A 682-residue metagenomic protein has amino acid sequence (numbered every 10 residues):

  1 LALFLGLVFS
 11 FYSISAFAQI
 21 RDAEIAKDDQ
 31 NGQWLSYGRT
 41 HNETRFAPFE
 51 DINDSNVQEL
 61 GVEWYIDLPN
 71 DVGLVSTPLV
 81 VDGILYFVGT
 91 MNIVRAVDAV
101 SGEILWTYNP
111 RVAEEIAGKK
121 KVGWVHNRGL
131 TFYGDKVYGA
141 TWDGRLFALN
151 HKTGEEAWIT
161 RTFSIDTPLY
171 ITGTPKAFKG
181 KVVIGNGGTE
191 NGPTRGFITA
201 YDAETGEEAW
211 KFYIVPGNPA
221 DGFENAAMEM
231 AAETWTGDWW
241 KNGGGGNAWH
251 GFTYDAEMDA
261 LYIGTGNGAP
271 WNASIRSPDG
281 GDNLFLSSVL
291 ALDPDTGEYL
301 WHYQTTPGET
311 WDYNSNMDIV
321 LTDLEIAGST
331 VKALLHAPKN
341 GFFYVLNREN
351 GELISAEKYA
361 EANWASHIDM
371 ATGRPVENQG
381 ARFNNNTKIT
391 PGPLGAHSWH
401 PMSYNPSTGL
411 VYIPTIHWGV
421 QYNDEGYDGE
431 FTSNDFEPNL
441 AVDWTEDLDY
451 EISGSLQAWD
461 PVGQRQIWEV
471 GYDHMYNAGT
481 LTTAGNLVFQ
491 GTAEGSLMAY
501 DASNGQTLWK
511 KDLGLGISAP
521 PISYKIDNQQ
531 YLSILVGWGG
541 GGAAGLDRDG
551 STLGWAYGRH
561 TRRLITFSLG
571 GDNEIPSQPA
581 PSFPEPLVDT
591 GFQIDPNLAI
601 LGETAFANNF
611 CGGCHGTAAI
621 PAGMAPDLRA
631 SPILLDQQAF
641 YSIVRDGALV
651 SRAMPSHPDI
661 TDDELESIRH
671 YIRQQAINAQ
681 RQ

Functional and structural regions predicted by a protein language model:
I20-V62, N218-M228, R374-E377, T445 (+2 more regions): Blade/loop signatures of beta-propeller domains
W34-G38, D71-I93, K119-L146, Y170-N191 (+7 more regions): Repeat-blade elements of multi-bladed beta-propeller folds
I66-T77, T107-T131, E156-T174, Y213-G251 (+10 more regions): Extracytoplasmic beta-rich repeat domains
A140, H151, L598, H657-Q682: C-terminal capping alpha-helices of c-type cytochrome domains
I184-G196, T236, I263-N283, H417-D449 (+1 more regions): Short, conserved, GDST-rich strand-edge loop motifs in beta-rich repeat architectures
I522-S582: Blade-level signature of beta-propeller repeat domains, shared across WD40, Kelch, NHL, RCC1 and BNR/Asp-box propellers
I594-T617, S642-D646: Sequence/structural segment immediately N-terminal to covalent heme-attachment motifs in c-type and related
G616-L649, A653-S656: Gly/Gly-Pro-rich "capping" loops immediately C-terminal to redox-active cysteine motifs in periplasmic/lumenal
